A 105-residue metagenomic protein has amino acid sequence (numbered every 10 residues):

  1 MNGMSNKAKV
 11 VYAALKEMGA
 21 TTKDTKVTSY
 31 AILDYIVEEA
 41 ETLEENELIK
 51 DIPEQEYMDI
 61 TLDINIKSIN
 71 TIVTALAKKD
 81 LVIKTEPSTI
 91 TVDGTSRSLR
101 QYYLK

Functional and structural regions predicted by a protein language model:
M1-M4: Short amphipathic alpha-helical boundary/capping segments
N6-T25: Positively charged, polyanion-binding regions of nucleic-acid-associated proteins
V10, A31, S68-T71: Amphipathic alpha-helical interaction segments
T22-I60: Short acidic, hydrophobic short linear motifs in intrinsically disordered regions
I60-K78: Short amphipathic alpha-helical interaction segments
A77-S88: A short, conserved structural fragment
P87-K105: Short, cationic-aromatic polyanion-contact patches
